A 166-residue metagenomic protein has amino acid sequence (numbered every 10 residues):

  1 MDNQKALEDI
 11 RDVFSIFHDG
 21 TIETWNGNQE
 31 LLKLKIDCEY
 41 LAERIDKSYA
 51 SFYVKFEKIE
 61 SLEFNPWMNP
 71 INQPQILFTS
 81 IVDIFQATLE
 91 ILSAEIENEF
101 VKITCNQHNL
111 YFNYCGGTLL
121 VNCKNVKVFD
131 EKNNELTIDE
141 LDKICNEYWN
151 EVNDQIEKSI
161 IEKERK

Functional and structural regions predicted by a protein language model:
M1-K166: Surface-exposed, interaction-prone regions used to assemble/regulate multi-protein complexes
